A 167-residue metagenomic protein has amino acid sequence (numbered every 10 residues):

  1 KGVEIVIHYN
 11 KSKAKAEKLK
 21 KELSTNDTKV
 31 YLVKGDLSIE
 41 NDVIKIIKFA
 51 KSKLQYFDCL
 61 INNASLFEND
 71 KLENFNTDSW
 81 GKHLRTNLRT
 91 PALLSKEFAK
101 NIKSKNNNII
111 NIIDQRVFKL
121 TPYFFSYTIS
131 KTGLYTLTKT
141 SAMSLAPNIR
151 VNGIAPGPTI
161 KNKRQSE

Functional and structural regions predicted by a protein language model:
K1-V6: Canonical Rossmann dinucleotide-binding motif of NAD(H)/NADP(H)-dependent dehydrogenases/reductases, specifically
K13, K34-I46, T77: The beta1-alpha1 cofactor-binding region of Rossmann-like NAD(H)/NADP(H)-dependent oxidoreductases
E17, P156-E167: A glycine/serine/threonine-rich, flexible loop-to-helix segment that serves as the NAD(P) cofactor-binding "lid"
I46, I61, L94-F98, I102 (+1 more regions): Hydrophobic positions on the long internal alpha-helix of Rossmann-like NAD(P)-dependent oxidoreductase domains
N63-E68: Conserved NAD(P)H cofactor-binding loop of Rossmann-fold oxidoreductase domains
K71-L72, S79-L84: Substrate-binding pocket helix/loop in short-chain dehydrogenase/reductase
N108-A146, P158-K161: Catalytic loop of short-chain dehydrogenase/reductase
